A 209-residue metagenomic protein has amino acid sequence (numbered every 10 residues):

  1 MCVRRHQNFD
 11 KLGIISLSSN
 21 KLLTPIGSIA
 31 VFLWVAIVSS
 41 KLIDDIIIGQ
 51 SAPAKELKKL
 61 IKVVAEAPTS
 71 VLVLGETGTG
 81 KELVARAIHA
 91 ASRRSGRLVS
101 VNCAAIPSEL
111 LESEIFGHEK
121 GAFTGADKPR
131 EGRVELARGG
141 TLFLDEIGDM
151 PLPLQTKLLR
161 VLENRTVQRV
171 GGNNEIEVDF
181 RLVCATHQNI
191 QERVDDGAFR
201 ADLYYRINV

Functional and structural regions predicted by a protein language model:
H6-Q7: Low-complexity, intrinsically disordered or signal/transmembrane-proximal segments
G13, S18: Short Gly/Ser/Thr- and charged-rich N-terminal loops/segments that act as flexible capping/hinge elements
I37-K58: Dynamic helix-loop-helix/coil hinge segments at AAA+ ATPase domain boundaries and subdomain interfaces
I46, K59-T124, E135-P151, D179 (+1 more regions): Conserved post-Walker A coupling segment in P-loop NTPases
V99, P129-G139, F143, P151-K157 (+2 more regions): AAA+/SF3 P-loop NTPase mechanochemical coupling elements
G121-K128, N164-R169: Short gly/ser/thr-rich secondary-structure transition/capping motifs
